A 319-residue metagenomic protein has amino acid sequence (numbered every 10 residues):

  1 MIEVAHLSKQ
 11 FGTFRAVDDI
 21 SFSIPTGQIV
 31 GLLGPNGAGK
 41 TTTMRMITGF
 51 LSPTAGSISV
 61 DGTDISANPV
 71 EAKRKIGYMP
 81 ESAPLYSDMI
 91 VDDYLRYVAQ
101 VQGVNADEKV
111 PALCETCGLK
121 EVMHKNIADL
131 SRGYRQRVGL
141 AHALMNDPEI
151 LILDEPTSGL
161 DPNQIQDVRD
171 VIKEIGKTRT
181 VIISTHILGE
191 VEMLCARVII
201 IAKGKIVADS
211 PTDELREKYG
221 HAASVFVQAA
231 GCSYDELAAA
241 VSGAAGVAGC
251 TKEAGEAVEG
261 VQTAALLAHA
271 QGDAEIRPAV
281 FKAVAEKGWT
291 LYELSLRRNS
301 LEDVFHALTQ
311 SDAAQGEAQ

Functional and structural regions predicted by a protein language model:
I2-V4, K9-K203, V207-A208: ABC transporter nucleotide-binding domains
K75, Y94, K109, P211 (+4 more regions): Hydrophobic alpha-helical segments typical of transmembrane helices and their membrane-interface/capping positions
Q102, V198, Y219, A223 (+5 more regions): Conserved NTP-handling cores and scaffolds of large molecular machines
R169-H269: ABC transporter nucleotide-binding domain
H269-Q319: C-terminal coupling/interaction segments
